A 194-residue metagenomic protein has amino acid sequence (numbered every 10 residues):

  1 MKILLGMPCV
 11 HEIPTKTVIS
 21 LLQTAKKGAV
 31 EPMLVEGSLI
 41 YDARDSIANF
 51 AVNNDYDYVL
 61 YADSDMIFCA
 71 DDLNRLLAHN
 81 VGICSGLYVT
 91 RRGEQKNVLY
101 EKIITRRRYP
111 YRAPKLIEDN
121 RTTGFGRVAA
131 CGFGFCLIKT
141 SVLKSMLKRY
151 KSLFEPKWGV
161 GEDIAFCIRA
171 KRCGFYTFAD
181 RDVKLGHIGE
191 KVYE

Functional and structural regions predicted by a protein language model:
M1-D42: N-proximal low-complexity "stem/linker" segments adjacent to membrane-targeting elements
K26, V52-N53, L77: Residue-level signal for alpha-helix termini/capping positions
M33-E36, L87, R181: Residue-level recognition of beta-strand->loop/alpha-helix junctions
D45-Y58: Active-site nucleotide-sugar/metal-binding loop of Leloir-type enzymes
A48, C69-E155: Conserved catalytic core of nucleotide-sugar-dependent glycosyltransferases
Y56-I67: Short beta-strand-to-loop acidic/aromatic patch adjacent to the donor-nucleotide binding site
K151-W158, I164-H187, K191-E194: Catalytic donor-sugar/metal-binding loop of nucleotide-sugar-dependent glycosyltransferases
